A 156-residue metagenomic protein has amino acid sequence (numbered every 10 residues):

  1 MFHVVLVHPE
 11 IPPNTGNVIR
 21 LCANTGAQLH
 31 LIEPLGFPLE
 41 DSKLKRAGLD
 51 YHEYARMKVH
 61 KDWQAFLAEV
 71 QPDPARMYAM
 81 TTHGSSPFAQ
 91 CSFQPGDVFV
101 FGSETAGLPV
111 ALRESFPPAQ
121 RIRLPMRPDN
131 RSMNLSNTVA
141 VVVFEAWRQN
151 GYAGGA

Functional and structural regions predicted by a protein language model:
M1-A156: Post-transcriptional modification and biogenesis factors for structured RNAs of the translation apparatus
